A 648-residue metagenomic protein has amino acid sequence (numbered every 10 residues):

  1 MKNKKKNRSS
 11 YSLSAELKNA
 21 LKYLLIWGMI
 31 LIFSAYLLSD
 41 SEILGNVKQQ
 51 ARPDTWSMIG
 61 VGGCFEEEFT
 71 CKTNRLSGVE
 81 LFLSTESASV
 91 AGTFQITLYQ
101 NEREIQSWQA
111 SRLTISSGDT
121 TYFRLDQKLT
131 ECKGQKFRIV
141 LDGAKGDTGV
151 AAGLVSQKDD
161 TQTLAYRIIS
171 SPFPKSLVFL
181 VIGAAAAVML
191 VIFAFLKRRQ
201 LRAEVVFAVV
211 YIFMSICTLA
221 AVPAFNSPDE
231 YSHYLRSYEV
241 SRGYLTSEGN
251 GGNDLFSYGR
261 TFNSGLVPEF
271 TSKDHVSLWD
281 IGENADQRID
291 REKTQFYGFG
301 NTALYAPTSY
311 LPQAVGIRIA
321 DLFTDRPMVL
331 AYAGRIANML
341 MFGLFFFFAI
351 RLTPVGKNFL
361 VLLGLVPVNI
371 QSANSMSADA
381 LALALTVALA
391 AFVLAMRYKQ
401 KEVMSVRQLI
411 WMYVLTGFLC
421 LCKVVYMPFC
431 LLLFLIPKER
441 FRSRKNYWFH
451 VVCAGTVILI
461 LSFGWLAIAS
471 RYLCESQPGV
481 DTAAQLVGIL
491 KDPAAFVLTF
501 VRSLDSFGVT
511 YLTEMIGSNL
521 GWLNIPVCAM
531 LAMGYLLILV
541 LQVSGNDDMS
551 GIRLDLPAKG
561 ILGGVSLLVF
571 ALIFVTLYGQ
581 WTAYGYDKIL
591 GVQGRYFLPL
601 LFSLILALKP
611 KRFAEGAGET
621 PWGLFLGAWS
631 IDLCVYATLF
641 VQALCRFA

Functional and structural regions predicted by a protein language model:
M1-S39, F173-I216, F449-A454, R553-G563 (+1 more regions): Start-transfer (signal-anchor) and selected internal transmembrane alpha helices of multi-pass inner/ER membrane
A15-Q100, L113-K136, V140-A186: Beta-sheet-rich sandwich/jelly-roll-like modules and their strand-loop junctions
R202, D325-M328, F347-P367: Transmembrane-helix signature of polytopic, membrane-embedded enzymes that assemble or transfer cell-envelope glycans
Y244-A333: Interfacial juxtamembrane loops and adjacent helix segments that form the catalytic/substrate-binding surfaces
Q371, S405-V424, F429-L435: Membrane-interface alpha helices of multi-pass inner-membrane proteins
S375-A382: Short acidic/glycine- and proline-prone juxtamembrane loop motifs at membrane-interface regions of multi-pass membrane
F392-K401, R407, M427-I458: Perimembrane helix-loop-helix junctions
F463-M549: Membrane-lumen/periplasm interface segments of multi-pass, membrane-embedded glycan/lipid transferases
